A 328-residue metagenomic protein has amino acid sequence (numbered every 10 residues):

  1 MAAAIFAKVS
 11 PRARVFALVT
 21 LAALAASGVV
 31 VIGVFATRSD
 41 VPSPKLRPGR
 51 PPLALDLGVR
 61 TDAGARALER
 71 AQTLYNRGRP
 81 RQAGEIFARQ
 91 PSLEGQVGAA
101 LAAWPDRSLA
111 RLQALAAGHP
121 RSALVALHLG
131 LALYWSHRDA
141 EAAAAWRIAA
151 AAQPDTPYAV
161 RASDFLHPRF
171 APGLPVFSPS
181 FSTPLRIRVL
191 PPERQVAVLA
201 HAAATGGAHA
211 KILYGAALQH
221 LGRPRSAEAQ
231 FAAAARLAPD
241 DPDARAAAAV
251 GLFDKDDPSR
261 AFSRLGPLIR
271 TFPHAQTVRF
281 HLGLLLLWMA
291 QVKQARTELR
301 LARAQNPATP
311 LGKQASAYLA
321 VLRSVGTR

Functional and structural regions predicted by a protein language model:
T61, P120, P154-P157, A204-G207 (+3 more regions): Short coil turns that delineate tetratricopeptide repeat
A65, E94, L124, P157-R161 (+4 more regions): Start-of-helix register in tetratricopeptide repeats
Q72, V97-L101, L131, A216 (+3 more regions): Residue-level recognition of tetratricopeptide repeat
N76, L101, P105, W135-S136 (+5 more regions): Register position in tetratricopeptide repeats
A88, S92-G118, S182-V189, G207-H274: Alpha-helical adaptor scaffolds
G98, H128, R161-F165, L213 (+3 more regions): Canonical tetratricopeptide repeat
Y158-A197, H201, R296-R328: Terminal, low-structured helical/coil segments at or just beyond the last alpha-helical repeat
